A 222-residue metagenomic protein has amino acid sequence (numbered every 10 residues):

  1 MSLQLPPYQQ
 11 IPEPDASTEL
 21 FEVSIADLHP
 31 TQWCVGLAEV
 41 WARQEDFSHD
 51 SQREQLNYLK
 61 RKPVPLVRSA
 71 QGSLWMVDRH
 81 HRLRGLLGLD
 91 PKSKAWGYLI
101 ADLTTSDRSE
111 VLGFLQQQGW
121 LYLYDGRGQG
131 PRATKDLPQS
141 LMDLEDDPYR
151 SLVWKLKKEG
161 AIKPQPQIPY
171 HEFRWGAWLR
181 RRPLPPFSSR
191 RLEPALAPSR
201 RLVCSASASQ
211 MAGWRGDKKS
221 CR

Functional and structural regions predicted by a protein language model:
S2-N57, R61-S73, L87-R222: Surface-exposed, charge/polar-rich loops and edge strands
W75-D78: Short hydrophobic beta-strand that contains or immediately precedes a catalytic carboxylate
H80-R82: Active-site-adjacent structural elements in enzyme catalytic domains
